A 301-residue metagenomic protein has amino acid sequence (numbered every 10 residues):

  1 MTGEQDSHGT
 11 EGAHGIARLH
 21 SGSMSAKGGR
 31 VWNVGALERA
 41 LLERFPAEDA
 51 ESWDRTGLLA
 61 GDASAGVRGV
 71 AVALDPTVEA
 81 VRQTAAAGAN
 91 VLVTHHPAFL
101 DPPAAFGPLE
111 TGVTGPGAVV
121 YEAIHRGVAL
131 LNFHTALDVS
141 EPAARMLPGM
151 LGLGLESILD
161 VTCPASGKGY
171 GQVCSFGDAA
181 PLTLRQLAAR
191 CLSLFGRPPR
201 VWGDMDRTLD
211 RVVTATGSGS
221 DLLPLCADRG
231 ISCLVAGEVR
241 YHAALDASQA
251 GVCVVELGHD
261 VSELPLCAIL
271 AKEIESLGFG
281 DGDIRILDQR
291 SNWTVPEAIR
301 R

Functional and structural regions predicted by a protein language model:
T2-G3, G12-R301: Hydrophobic structural segments
